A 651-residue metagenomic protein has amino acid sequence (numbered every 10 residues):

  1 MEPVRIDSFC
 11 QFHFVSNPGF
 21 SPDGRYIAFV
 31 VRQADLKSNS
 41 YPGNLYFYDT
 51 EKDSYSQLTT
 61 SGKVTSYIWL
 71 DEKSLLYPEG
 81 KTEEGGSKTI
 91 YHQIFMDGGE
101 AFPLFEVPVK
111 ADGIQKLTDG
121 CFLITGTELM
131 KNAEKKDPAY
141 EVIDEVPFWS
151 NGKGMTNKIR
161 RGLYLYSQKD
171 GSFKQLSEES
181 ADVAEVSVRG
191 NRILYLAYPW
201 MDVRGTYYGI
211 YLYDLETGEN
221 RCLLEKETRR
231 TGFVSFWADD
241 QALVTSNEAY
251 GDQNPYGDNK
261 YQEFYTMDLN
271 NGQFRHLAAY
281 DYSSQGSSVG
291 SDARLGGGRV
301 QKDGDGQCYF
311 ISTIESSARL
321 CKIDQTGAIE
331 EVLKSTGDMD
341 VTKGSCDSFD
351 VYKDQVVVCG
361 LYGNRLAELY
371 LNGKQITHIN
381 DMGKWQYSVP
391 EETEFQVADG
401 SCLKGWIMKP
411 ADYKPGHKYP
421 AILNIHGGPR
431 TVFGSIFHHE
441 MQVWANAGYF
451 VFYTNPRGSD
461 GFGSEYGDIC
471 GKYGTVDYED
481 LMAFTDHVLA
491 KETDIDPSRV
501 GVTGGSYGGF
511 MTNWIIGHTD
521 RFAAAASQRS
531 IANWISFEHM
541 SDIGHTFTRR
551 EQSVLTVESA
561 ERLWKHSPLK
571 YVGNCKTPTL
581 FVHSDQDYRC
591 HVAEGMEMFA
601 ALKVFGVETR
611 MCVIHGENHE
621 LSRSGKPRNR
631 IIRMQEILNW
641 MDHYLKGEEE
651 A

Functional and structural regions predicted by a protein language model:
F12-I27, S61-P78, A101, E106-L123 (+9 more regions): Conserved beta-propeller blade repeats
S16-G19, N132, W149, T156-L163 (+7 more regions): Non-catalytic accessory segments flanking enzyme active sites
K37-P42, E83-K88, G154-R160, D202-Y208 (+3 more regions): Short, solvent-exposed loop/turn segments at conserved positions within beta-propeller repeat blades
G43, T127-Y166, G209, Y256-Y265 (+3 more regions): Predominantly five- to eight-bladed beta-propeller fold
N44-D49, H92-M96, R161-Q168, Y208-E216 (+3 more regions): Beta-propeller blade signature
G85-G162: Asp-box/WD-like beta-propeller blade repeats and closely related beta-sheet repeat scaffolds
I379-S498, G505, H539: Cap/lid segment of the alpha/beta-hydrolase catalytic domain
P456-A651: Active-site-proximal cap/loop segments of hydrolase catalytic domains
